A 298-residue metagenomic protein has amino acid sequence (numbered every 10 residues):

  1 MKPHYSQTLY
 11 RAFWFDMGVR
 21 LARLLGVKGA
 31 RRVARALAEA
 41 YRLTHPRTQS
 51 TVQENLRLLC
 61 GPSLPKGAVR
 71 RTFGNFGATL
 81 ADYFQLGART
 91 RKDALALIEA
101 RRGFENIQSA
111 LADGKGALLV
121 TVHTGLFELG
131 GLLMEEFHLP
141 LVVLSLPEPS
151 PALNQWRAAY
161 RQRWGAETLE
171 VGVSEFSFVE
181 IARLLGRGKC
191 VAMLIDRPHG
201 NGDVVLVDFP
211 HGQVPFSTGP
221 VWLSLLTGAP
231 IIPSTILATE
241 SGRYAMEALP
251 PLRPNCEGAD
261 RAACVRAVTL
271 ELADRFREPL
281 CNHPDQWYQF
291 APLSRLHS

Functional and structural regions predicted by a protein language model:
M1-T121, A158: Membrane-anchoring hydrophobic helices of lipid-metabolizing enzymes
K2, S6, T44, P65-K66 (+5 more regions): Non-catalytic C-terminal accessory region of glycerolipid acyltransferases and related lyso-lipid remodeling enzymes
S6, Y41, L95, L118 (+4 more regions): A generic structural signal for short
E54, L132, A159, W222 (+1 more regions): Surface-exposed charge patches
L97-A100, T124, S150, V171-E175 (+2 more regions): A conditional alpha-helix N-cap/helix-loop micro-motif detector
F104-Q108, G131, R157-A158, I181-A182 (+1 more regions): Short amphipathic alpha-helical segments and helix-helix/interface helices
D113-V173, P198-D208: Catalytic core of membrane glycerolipid acyltransferases/transacylases, capturing the structured, soluble-facing
